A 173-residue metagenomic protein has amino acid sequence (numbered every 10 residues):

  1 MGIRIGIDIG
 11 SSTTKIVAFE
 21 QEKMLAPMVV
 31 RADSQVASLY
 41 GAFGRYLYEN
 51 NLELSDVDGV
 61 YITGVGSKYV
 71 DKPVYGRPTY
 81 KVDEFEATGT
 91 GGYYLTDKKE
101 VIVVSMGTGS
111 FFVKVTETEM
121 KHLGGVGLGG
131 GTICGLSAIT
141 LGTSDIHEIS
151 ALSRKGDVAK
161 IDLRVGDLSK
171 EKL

Functional and structural regions predicted by a protein language model:
G2-D8, G59-Y61, V101-S105, G125: Short glycine-aspartate micro-motif
I3-G41, R45, M120: Short glycine-rich, Thr/Ser-proximal phosphate-binding strand/loop in the N-terminal lobe of ATP-dependent enzymes
D8-T13, V65, V104-G109, G127-G130: A short acidic Gly-Thr/Ser loop motif
A18, V29, S34-S38, T88-Y93 (+2 more regions): Helical "lid/coupling" subdomains associated with nucleotide-phosphate turnover
F43-D58: Phosphate/pyrophosphate-binding loops at sites that engage ATP/ADP/AMP, CoA/4′-phosphopantetheine, polyphosphate
V70-V104, G109-E119: Conserved phosphate-binding catalytic cores of ATP/NTP-utilizing and phosphoryl-transfer enzymes
Y93, E117-L173: Glycine-rich phosphate-binding loop plus the immediately following alpha-helix
